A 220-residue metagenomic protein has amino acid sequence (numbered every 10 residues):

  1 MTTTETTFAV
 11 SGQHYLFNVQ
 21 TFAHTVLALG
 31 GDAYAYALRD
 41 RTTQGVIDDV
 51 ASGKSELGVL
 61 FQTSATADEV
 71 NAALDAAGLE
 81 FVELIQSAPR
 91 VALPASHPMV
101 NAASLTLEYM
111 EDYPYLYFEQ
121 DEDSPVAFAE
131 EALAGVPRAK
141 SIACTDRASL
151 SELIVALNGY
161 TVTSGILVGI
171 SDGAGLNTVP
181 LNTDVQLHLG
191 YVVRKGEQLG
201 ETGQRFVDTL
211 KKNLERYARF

Functional and structural regions predicted by a protein language model:
M1-S11, V26-L29, V70, L74-F81 (+4 more regions): Short helix-loop hinge/linker segments at domain boundaries
T2-D49, Q198-E201: N-terminal winged-helix
N18-A23, A65-A67, L107-G135, G200: Secondary-structure junction motif
L29, N177-F220: A late-sequence structural motif
T42, A51-E56, F61, Q120-N177: Hydrophobic hinge/microswitch elements
V46, A51-A73, L84: N-terminal segment of the mature folded domain
E69, A76-V82, S87, S149-E197: Beta-alpha-beta core module
A73-P89, L93-Y115: Flexible hinge/capping segments at coil-to-helix
